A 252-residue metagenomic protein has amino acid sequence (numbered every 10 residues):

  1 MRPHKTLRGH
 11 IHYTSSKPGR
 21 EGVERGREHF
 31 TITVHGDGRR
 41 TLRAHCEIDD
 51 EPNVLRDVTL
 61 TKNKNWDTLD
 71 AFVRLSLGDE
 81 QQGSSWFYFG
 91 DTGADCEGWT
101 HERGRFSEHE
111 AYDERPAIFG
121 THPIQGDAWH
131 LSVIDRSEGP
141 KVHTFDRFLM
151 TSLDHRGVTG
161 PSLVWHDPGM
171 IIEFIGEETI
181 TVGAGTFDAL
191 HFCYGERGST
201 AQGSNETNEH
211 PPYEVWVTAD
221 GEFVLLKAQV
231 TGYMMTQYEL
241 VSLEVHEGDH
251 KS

Functional and structural regions predicted by a protein language model:
M1-H101, M150-S252: Acidic, serine/threonine-rich low-complexity disordered tracts
T92-G157: Surface-exposed beta-loop interaction hotspot
